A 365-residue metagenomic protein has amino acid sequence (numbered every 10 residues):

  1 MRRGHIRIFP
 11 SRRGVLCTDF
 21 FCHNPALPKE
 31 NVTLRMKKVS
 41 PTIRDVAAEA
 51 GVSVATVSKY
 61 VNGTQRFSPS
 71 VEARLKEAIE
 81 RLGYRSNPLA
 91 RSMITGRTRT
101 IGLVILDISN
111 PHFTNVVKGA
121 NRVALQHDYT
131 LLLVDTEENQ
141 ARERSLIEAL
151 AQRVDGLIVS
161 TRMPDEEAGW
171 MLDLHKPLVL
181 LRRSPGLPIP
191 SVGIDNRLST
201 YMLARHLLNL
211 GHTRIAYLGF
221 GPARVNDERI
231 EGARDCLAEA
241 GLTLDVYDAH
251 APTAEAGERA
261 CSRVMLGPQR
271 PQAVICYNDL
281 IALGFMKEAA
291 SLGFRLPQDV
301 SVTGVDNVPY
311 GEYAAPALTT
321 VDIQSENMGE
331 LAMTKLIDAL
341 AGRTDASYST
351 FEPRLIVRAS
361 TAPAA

Functional and structural regions predicted by a protein language model:
R2, S11-R12, S262-A365: Flexible loop/turn connectors
R2-P41, T100-R205, N209, L266: Alpha-helical recognition/docking segments in bacterial nutrient-uptake and carbohydrate-utilization systems
H5-R99, A365: N-terminal helix-turn-helix DNA-binding module of bacterial transcription factors
E49, V54-S58, I94-I108, H206 (+1 more regions): Short beta-strand segments enriched in small/hydrophobic residues
P88, L106-N115, L133-R142, V192-M202 (+5 more regions): Hinge/beta->alpha junction and helix N-cap segments in small-molecule ligand-binding domains
V154-T161, R214-G219, Y247, P268-L280 (+1 more regions): Periplasmic-binding protein-like
